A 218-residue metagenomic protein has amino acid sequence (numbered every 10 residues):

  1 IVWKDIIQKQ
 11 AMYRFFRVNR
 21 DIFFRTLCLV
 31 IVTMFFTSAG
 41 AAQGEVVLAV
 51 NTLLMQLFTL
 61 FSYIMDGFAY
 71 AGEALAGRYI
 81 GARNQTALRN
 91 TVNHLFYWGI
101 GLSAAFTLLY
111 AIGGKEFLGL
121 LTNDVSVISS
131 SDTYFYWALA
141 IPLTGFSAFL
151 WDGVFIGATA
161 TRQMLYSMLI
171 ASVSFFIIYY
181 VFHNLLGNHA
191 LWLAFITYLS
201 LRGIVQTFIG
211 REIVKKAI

Functional and structural regions predicted by a protein language model:
I1-R20, A76-I141, V181-I218: Short alpha-helical transmembrane segments in multi-pass integral membrane proteins
I7-F35, L60, I64, F68 (+3 more regions): Hydrophobic faces of transmembrane alpha-helices in multi-pass small-molecule transporters and flippases across diverse
A11-V18, G40-T59, T86, S126-D132 (+1 more regions): Interfacial/gating helices of multi-pass transporter permease domains
I22, T26, M34, S38 (+6 more regions): Transmembrane alpha-helix boundary and packing residues in multipass membrane permease domains and related
L27-L60, R78-Y79, E116-V125: Helix-terminus/linker motif at the lipid-water interface of multi-pass membrane proteins
T37, Y63-D66, Y110, G153 (+3 more regions): Structural signal for membrane-spanning alpha-helices in multi-pass inner-membrane proteins, emphasizing helix cores
V50-L108, I112, F146-T159, Q163 (+1 more regions): Small-residue-rich hydrophobic transmembrane alpha-helices
D66-A69, A138-G157, Q163-F175, H189-T207: Short runs within selected transmembrane alpha-helices of multi-pass transporters and secretion channels
